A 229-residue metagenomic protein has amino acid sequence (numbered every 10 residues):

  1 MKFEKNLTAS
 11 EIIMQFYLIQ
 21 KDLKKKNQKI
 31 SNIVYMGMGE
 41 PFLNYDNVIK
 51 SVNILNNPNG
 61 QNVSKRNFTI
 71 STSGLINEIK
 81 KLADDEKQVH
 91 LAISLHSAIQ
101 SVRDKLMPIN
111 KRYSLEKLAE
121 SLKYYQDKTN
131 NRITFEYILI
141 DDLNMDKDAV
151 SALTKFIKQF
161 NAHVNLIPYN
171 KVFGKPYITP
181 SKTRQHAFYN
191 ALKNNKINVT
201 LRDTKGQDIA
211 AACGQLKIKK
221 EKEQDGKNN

Functional and structural regions predicted by a protein language model:
M1-E11: Canonical Radical SAM [4Fe-4S] cluster-binding loop centered on the CxxxCxxC motif and its immediate flanking residues
M14-F16: Cys/His-clustered metal-coordination modules, chiefly Zn-binding fingers
Q20-N195: Conserved AdoMet/S-adenosylmethionine-binding subsite of the radical SAM
S31-V34, K205, I209: Short, conserved alpha-helical segments within structured domains
G74, T204-K205: Short beta->alpha linker loops
L166, L201-D203: A structural preference for short, hydrophobic beta-strand core positions in alpha/beta folds
N198: C-terminal interaction modules of eukaryotic adaptor/scaffold proteins
G206-N229: Radical SAM enzyme core and accessory elements
